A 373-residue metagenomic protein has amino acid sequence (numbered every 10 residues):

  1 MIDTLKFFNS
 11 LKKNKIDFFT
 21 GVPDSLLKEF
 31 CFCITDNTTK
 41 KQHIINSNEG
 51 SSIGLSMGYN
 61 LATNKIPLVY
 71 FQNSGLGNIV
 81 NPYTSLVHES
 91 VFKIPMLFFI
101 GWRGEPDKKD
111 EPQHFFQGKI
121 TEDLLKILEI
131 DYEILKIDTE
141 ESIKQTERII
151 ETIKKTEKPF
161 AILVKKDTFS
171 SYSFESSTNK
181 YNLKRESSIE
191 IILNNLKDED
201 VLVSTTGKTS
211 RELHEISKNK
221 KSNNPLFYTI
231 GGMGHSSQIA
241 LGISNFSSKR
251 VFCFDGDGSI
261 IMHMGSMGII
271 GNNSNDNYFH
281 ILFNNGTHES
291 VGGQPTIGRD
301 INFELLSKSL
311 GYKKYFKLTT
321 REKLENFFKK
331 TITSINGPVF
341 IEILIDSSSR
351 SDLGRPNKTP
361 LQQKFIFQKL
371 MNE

Functional and structural regions predicted by a protein language model:
M1-K126, I130-I239, N245-K249, I297 (+3 more regions): Thiamine diphosphate
L68-S74, R250-M267: DG-centered beta-turn motif at the end of beta-strands
T84, K93-M96, M264-N284: A short alpha/beta connector and helix-capping loop motif
K158-L163, N336-I343: Active-site regions of oxyanion-processing enzymes, predominantly non-cytosolic
G286-G293: Long, charge-dense
I301-E304, K308-Y315, R321: Von Willebrand factor type A / integrin I
T320-T333: A short, acidic, amphipathic alpha-helical segment used as a generic capping/interface helix at domain edges
I343-S347, G354: Low-complexity intrinsically disordered segments
